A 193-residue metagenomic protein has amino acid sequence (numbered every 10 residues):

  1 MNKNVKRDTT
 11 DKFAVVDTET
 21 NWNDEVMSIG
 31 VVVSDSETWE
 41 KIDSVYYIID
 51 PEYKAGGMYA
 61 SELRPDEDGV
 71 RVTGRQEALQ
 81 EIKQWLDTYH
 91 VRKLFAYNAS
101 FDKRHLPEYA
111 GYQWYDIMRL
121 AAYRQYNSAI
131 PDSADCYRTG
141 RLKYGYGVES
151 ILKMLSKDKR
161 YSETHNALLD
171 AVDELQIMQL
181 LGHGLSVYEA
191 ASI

Functional and structural regions predicted by a protein language model:
N2-Y112, L142, V148-M154: Conserved non-catalytic scaffold segment of RNase H-like nuclease domains
N23-E25, A122, Q176: Conserved protein kinase catalytic core
I49-P51, I117-R119, K157: Active-site donor-binding loop signature of nucleotide-sugar glycosyltransferases
K93-A99, R104-H105, Y137-I193: Acidic, Mg2+-coordinating catalytic module of metal-dependent nucleases/exonucleases that use a two-metal-ion mechanism
I117-L142: Short alpha-helix plus adjacent loop in nuclease-associated cores
